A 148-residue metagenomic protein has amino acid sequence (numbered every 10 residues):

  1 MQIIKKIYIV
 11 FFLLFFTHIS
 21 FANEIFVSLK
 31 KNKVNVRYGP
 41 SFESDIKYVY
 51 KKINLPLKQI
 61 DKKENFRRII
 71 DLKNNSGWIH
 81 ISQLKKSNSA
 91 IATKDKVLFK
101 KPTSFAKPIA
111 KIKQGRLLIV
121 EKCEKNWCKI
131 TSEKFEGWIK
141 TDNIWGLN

Functional and structural regions predicted by a protein language model:
M1-I4: N-terminal secretory signal peptides that target proteins for export/translocation
K6-F16: Sec-dependent N-terminal signal peptides
S20-Y38, Y48-I53, I60-K101, F105-K134 (+1 more regions): SH3-family beta-barrel domains
P40-S44: Second-shell loop/turn segments in exported
